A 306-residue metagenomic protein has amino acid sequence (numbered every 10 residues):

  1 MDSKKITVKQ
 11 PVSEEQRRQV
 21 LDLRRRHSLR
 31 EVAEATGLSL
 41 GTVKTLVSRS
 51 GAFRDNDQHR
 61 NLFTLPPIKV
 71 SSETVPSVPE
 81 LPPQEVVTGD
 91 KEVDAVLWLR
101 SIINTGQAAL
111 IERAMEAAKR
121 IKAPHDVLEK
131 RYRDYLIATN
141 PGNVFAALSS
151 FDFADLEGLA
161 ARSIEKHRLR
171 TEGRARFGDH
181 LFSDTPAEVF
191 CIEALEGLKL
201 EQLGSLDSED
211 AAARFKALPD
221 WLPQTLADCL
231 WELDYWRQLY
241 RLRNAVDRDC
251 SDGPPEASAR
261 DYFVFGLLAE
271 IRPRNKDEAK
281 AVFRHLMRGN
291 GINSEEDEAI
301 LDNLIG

Functional and structural regions predicted by a protein language model:
M1-K9: Short, Lys/Arg-enriched N-terminal segment that forms or immediately precedes the first helix of a structured domain
V12-H27: Short, amphipathic alpha-helical "recognition" segments used to contact nucleic acids or chromatin
L29, K44-F63: Short, solvent-exposed alpha-helical "recognition" segments
V32-T36: Short alpha-helical "recognition helix" segments of helix-turn-helix
I102, G106-N244: Long amphipathic alpha-helical segments with strong coiled-coil/leucine-zipper propensity
A245-P254, R272-P273: Charged, low-complexity interaction regions
A259-G306: Alpha-helical oligomerization segments
